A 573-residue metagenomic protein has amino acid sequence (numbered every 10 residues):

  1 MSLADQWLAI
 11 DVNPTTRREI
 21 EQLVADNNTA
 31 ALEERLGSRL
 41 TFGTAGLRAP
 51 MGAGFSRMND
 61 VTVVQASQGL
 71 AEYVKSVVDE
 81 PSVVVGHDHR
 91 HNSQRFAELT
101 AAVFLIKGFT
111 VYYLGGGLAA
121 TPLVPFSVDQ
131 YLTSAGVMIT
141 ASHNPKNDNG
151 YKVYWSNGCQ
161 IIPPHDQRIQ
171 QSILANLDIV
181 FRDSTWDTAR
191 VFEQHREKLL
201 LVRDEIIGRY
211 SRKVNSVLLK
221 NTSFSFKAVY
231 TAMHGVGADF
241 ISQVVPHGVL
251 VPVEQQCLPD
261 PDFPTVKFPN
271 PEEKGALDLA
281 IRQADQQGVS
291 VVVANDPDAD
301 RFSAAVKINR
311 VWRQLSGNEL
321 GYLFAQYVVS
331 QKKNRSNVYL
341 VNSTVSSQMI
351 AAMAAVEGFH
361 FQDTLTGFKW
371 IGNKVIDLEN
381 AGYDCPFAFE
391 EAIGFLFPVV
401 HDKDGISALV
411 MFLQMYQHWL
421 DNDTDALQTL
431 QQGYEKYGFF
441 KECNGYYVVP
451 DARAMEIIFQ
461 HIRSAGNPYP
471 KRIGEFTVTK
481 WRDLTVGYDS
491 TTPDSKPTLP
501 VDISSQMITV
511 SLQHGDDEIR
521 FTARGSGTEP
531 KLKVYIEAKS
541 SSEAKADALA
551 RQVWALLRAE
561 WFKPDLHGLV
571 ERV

Functional and structural regions predicted by a protein language model:
A4-T100, F192, R196-A228, V236 (+1 more regions): An N-terminal, well-structured beta->alpha segment
T15, A31-L40, N149-L279, Q283-A284: Gly/Ser/Thr-enriched, mixed-charge loops and adjacent short helices that form phosphate/oxyanion-binding elements
L36-S56, A141-N144, A232-I241, P297 (+3 more regions): Conserved phosphate/anionic-ligand binding catalytic regions in large, soluble enzymes, centered on
V84-D148, V244, L250-A304: N-terminal small/polar loop signature for handling phosphorylated ligands or for N-terminal nucleophile
L123-D183, P297, I308, E391: Active-site phosphate-binding/coordination module
S156-C159, Q171, L177, R282-E357: Replace "Mg2+/Mn2+-dependent" with "divalent metal-dependent
D285, V289-V291, V311, R335-G525 (+3 more regions): Phosphate-binding and adjacent anionic-ligand microenvironments
